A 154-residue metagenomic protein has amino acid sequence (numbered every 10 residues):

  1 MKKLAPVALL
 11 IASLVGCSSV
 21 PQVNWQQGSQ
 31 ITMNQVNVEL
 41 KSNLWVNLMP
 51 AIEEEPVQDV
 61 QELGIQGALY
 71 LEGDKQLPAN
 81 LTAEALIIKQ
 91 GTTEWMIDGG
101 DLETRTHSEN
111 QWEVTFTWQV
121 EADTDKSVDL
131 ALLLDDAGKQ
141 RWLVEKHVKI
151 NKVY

Functional and structural regions predicted by a protein language model:
K2-A8: Sec-dependent signal peptide recognition, specifically the positively charged N-region followed immediately by
S13-G16: C-terminal motif of bacterial Sec signal peptides marking the signal peptidase cleavage site
S18-P21: Bacterial signal peptide processing site
W25-V46: Post-signal peptide N-terminal segment of mature Sec-exported envelope proteins
W45-E72: Contiguous beta-strand segments within globular domains
L63-I65, A79-E84: Short coil-to-beta strand junction motifs in C2/discoidin
Y70-L77, T92-W142: Short, solvent-exposed, Trp/other aromatic-anchored flexible loops in extracytoplasmic proteins
Q140-Y154: Short beta-strand elements
